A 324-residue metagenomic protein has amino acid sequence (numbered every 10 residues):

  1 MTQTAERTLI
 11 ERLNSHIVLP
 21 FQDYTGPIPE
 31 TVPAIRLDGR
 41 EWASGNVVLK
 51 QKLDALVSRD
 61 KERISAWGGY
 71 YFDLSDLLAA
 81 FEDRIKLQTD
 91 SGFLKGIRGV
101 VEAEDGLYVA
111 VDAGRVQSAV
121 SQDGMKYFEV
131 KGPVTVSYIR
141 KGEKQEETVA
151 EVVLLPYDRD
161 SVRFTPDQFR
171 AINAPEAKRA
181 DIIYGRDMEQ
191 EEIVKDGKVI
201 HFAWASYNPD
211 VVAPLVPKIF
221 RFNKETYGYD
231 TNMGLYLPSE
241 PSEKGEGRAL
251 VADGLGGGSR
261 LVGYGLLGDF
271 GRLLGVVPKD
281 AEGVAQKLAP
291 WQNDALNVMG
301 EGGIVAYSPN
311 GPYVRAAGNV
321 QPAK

Functional and structural regions predicted by a protein language model:
M1-E41, V47-K324: A binding-site-centric feature that preferentially detects glycan-recognition modules on secreted/surface proteins
